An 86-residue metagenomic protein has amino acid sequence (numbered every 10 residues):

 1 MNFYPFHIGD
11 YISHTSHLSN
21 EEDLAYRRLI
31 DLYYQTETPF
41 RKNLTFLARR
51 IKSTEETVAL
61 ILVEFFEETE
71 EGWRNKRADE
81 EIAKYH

Functional and structural regions predicted by a protein language model:
M1-H86: Detector for short helical micro-motifs
